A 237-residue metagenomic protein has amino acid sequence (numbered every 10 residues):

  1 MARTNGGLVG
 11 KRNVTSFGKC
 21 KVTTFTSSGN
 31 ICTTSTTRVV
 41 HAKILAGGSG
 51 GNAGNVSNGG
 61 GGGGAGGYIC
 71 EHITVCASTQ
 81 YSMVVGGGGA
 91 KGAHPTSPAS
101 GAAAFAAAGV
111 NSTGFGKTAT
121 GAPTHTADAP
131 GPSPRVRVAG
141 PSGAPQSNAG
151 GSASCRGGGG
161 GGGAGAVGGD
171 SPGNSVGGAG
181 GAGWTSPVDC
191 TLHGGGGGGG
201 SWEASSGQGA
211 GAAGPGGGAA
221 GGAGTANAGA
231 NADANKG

Functional and structural regions predicted by a protein language model:
A2-N30, V39-G237: Low-complexity, glycine/proline-biased repetitive segments and flexible coils/loops
